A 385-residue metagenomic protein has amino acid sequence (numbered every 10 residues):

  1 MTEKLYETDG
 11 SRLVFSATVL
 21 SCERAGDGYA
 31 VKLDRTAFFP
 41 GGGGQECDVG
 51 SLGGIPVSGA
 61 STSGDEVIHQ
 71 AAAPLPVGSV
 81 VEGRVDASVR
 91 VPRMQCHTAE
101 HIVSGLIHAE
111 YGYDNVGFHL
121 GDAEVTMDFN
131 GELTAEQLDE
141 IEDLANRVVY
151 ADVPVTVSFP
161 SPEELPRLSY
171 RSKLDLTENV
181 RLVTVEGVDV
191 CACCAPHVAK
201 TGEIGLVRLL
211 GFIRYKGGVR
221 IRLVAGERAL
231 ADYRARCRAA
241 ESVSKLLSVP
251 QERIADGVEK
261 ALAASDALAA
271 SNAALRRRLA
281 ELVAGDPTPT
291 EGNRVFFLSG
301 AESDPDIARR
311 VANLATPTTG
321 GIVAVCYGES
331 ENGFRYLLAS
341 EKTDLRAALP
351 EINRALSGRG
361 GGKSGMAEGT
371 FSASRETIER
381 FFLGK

Functional and structural regions predicted by a protein language model:
M1-K385: A glycine- and charged-residue-rich anion-binding loop/surface
